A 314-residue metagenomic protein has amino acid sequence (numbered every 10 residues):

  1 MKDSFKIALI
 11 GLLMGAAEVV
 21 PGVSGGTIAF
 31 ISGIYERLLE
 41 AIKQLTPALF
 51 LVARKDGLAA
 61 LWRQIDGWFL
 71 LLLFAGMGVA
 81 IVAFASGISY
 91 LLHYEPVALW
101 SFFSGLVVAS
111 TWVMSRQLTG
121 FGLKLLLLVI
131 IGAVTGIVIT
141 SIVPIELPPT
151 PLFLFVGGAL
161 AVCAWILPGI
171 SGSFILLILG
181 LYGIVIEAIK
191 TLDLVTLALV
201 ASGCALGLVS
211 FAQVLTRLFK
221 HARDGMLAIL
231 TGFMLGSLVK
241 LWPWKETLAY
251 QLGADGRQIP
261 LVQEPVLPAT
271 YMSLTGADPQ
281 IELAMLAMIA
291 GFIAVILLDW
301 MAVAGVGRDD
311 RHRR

Functional and structural regions predicted by a protein language model:
M1-V19, S24-R314: Multi-pass membrane proteins that catalyze or facilitate reactions on polyprenyl-/lipid-phosphate substrates and their
